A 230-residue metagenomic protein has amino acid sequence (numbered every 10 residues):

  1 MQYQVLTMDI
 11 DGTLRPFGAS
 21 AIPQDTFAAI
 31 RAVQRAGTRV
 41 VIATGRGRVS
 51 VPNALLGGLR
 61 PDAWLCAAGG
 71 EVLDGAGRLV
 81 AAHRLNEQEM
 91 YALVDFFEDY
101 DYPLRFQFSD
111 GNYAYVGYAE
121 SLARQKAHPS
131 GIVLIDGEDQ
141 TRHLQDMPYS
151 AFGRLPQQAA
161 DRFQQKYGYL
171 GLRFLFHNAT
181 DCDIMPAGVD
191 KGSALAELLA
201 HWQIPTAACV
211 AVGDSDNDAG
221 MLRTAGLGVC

Functional and structural regions predicted by a protein language model:
Q2-A19, L222: Asp-based phosphoryl-transfer active-site loop
Y3, G37, P61, P148-Y149 (+2 more regions): Short, well-ordered alpha-helix to beta-strand connector turns
I10, A68-G69, V212-D214, L227: Glycine-rich beta-strand-to-loop/alpha-helix junction loops that act as flexible
F17-S20, V41-A43, A82-H83, P129 (+1 more regions): Short, flexible loop segments at the rims of nucleotide/cofactor-binding pockets, characterized by
Q24-S121: Active-site phosphate-binding/coordination module
V41, V210, L227-V229: Conserved beta-strand positions in the Rossmann-like core of class I SAM-dependent methyltransferases
Y100-T224: Conserved acidic, metal-coordinating active-site core of Asp-based, Mg2+-dependent phosphoryl-transfer enzymes
